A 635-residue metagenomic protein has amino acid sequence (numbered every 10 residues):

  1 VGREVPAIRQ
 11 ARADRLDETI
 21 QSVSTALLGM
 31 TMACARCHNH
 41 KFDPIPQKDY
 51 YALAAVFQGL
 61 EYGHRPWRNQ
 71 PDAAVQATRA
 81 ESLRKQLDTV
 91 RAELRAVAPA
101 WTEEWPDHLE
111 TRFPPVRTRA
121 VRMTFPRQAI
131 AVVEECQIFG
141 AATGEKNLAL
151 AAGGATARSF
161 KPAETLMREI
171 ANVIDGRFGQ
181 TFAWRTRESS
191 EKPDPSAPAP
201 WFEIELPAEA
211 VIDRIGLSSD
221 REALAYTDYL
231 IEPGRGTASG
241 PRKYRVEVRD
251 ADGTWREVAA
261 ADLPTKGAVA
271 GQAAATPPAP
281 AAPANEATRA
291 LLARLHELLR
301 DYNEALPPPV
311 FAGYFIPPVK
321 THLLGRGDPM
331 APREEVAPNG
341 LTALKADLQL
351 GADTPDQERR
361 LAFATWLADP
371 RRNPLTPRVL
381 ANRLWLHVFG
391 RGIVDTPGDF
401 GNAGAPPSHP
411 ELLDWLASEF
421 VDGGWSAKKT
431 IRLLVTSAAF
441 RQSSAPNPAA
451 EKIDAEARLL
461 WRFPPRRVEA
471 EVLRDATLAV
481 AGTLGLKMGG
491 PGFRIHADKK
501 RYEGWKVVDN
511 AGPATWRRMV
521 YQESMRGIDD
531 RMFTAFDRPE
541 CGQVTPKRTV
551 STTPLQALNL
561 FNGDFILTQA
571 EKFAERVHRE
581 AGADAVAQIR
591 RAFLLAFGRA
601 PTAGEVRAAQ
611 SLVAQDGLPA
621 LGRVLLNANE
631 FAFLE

Functional and structural regions predicted by a protein language model:
V1-E81, F533, T545: Sequence context surrounding c-type heme c attachment/ligation sites in exported
S24, H108-V116, A417-V421: Short, surface-exposed tryptophan/glycine-enriched loops that mediate extracellular molecular recognition
P44, K85-W105, K266-A511, Q543-R548 (+2 more regions): Primarily short, surface-exposed interaction patches in extracytoplasmic proteins
A100-E297, Q357-L361: Aromatic, loop-rich ligand-recognition surfaces of beta-strand-rich domains
E523-R526, T534-V544: A structural supersecondary motif
L621: Globin-like tetrapyrrole-binding proteins
